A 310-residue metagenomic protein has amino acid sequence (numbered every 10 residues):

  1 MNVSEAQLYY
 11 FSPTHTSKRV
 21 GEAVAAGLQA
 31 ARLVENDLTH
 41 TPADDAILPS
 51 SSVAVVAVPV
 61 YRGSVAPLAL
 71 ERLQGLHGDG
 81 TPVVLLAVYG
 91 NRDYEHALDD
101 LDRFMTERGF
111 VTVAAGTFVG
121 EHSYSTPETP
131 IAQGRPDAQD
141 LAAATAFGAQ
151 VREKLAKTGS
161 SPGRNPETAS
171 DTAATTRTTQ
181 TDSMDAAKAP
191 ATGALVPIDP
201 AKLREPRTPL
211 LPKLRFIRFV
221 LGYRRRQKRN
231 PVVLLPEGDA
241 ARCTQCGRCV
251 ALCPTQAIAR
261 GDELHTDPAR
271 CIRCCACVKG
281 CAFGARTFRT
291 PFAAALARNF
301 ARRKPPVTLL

Functional and structural regions predicted by a protein language model:
M1-L8, S12-V20, A25-D37, D45-K228 (+2 more regions): FMN-binding flavodoxin-like domain, especially the glycine-rich phosphate-binding loop
L33-T41, R260-E263: Short gly/ser/thr-rich secondary-structure transition/capping motifs
L210-T255: Acidic, Ser/Thr-rich low-complexity intrinsically disordered segments
V232-P236, R286, V307-T308: Generic preference for hydrophobic/aromatic residues in regular secondary structure cores
G238, T244, R248-I272, A276-A293: Iron-sulfur cluster-binding cysteine motifs and their immediate structural context in ferredoxin-like electron-transfer
